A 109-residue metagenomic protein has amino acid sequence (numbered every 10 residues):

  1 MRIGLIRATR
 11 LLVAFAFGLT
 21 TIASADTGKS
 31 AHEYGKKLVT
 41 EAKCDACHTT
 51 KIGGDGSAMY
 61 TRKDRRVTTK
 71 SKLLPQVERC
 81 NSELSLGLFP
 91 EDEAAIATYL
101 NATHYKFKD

Functional and structural regions predicted by a protein language model:
M1-S30, Y105-D109: N-terminal export/targeting leaders of redox proteins
R2-I6, P75, E83-G87, D92: Extended, non-globular alpha-helical segments
A8-L12, G53, D92: Short linear sequence motifs
L12-A14, A31, S57, I96 (+1 more regions): Generic intrinsically disordered, low-complexity segments enriched for polar/acidic and small residues
A23-A25, G35, A94-A97: Small-side-chain structural scaffolding
K29, V67-S71, G87-E91: Soluble non-cytosolic domains of exported or imported proteins
H32-T40, D45-S82: Gly/Gly-Pro-rich "capping" loops immediately C-terminal to redox-active cysteine motifs in periplasmic/lumenal
L86-D109: C-terminal capping alpha-helices of c-type cytochrome domains
